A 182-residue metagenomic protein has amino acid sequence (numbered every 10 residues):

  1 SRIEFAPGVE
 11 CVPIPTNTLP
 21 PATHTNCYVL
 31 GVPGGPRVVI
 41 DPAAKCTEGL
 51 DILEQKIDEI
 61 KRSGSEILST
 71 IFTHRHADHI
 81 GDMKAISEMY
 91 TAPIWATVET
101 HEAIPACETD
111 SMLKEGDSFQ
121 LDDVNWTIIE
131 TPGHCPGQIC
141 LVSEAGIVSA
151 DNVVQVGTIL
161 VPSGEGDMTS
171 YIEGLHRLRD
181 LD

Functional and structural regions predicted by a protein language model:
S1-R2, G116: Glycine-centered loop/turn motifs
R2-D58, C140-N152: Conserved beta-strand hairpin/beta-sheet module of binuclear metal-dependent hydrolase folds, prominently
G8, A103-I104, H134: Glycine/proline-rich low-complexity segments that form flexible loops, beta-turns, and polyproline
P13-P15, V98, G116, P132 (+1 more regions): Residues at the C-termini of beta-strands that transition into short coil/loop
T18-L19, D110, E130-P132: Short Gly/Pro-enriched turn/cap motifs at secondary-structure boundaries
T23, A44-N125: Active-site HxH/HxHxD metal-binding segment of metal-dependent hydrolases
T23-T25, T73, T100, T131 (+2 more regions): Ser/Thr-centric signal marking residues that sit in or immediately flank functional binding/regulatory motifs
R37-V39, A44-T47, S118, N125-E130 (+1 more regions): Metallo-beta-lactamase
